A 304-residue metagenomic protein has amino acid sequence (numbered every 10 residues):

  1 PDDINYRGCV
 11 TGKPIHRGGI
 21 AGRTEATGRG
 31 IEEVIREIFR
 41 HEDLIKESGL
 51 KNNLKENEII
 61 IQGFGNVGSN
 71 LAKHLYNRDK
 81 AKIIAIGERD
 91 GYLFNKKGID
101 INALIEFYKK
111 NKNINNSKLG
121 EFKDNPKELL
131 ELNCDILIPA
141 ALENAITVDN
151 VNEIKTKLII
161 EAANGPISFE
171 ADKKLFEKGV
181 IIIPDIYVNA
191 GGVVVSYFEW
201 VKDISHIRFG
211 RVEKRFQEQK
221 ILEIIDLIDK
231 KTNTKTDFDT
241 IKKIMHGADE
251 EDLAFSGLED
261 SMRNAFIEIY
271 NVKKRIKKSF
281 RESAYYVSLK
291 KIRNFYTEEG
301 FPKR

Functional and structural regions predicted by a protein language model:
P1-G30, V34-N52, H74-A85, R208-F209 (+8 more regions): Conserved internal helical-beta-strand scaffold that buttresses enzyme catalytic cores
I4-G8, K13-G19, N52, G91 (+8 more regions): Flexible, active-site-adjacent loop/turn segments at secondary-structure boundaries
H16-G19, S117-G120, E213-I221: Extended, charge-rich low-complexity interaction segments
G22, A26-E33, Q62, N66 (+11 more regions): Conserved active-site and cofactor/substrate-binding residues in soluble primary-metabolism enzymes
G22-E131: Glycine-rich phosphate/diphosphate-binding loop of Rossmann-like nucleotide-binding domains
I38, K157-R304: Adenosine-phosphate binding glycine-rich loop
G91-I182, Y187-V188: Rossmann-like adenosine-cofactor binding region
